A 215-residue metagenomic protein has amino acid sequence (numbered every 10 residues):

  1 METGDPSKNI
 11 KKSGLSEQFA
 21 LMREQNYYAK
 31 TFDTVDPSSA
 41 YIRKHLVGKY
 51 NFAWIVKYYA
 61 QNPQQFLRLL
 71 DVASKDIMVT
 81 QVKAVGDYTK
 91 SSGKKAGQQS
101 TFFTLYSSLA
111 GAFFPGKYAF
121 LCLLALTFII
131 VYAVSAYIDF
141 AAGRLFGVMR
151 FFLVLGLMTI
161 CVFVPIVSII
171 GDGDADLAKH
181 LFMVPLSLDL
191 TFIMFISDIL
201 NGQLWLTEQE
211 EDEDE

Functional and structural regions predicted by a protein language model:
M1-K95: Membrane-proximal stem/loop segments at transmembrane-domain junctions that anchor or position
Y50, W54, Q65, C161 (+2 more regions): Short, well-structured alpha-helical interface segments that form or flank functional binding sites
L70-L157: Membrane-interface anchor segments at the N-terminal boundary of transmembrane helices in multi-pass membrane enzymes
L126-S135, L188-W205: Transmembrane alpha-helical segments
L153-C161, S187-L190: Hydrophobic alpha-helical transmembrane segments of polytopic
L157-A175: Transmembrane-helix signature of polytopic, lipid-linked glycan biosynthesis machinery
D176-M194: Hydrophobic/aromatic-rich transmembrane helices and adjacent perimembrane loops
L204-E215: Short, charged juxtamembrane terminal tails flanking transmembrane helices
